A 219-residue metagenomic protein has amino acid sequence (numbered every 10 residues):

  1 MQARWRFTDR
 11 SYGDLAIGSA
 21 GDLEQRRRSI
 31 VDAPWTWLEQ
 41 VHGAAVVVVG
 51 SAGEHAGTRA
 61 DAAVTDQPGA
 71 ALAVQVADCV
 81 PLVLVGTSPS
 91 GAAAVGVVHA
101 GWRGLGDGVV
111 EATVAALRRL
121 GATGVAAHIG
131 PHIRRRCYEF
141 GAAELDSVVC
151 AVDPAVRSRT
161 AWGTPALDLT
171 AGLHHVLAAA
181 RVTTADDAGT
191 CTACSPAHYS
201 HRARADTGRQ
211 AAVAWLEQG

Functional and structural regions predicted by a protein language model:
M1-G219: Active-site microenvironment for binding and transforming phosphate-containing groups
